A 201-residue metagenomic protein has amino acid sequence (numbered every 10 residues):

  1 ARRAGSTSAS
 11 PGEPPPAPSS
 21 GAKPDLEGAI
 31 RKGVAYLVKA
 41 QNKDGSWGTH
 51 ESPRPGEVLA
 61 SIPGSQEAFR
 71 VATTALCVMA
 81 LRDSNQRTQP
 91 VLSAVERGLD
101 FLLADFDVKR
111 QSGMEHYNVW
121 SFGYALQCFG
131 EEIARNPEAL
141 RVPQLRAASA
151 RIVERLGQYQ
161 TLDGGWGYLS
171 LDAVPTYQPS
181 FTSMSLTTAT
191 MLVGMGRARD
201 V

Functional and structural regions predicted by a protein language model:
A1-V201: Preference for long, amphipathic alpha-helical scaffolds in soluble/luminal domains and all-alpha bundles
